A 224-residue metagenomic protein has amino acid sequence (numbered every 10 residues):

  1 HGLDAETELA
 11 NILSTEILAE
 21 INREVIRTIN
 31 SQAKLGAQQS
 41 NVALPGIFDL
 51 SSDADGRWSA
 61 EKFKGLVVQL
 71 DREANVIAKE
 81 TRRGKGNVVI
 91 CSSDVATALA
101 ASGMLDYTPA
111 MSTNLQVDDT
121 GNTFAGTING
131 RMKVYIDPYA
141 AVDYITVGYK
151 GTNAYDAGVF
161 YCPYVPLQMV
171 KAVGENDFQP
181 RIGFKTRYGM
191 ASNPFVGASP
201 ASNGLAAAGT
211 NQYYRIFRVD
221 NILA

Functional and structural regions predicted by a protein language model:
H1, A5, G65, D94-A224: Sequence/fold signature of self-assembling virion shell proteins
H1-L35, V89, F178-T186: Long, contiguous amphipathic alpha-helices that act as assembly "spine/axial" helices in icosahedral shell and virion
E8-I29, A54-N75, Y139: Surface-exposed molecular-recognition determinants
T15-A19, S40-N41, Q116-T120: Short, surface-exposed, polar/charged, turn-prone segments marking secondary-structure boundaries
L18-Q39, R72, V76-N87, V95 (+1 more regions): Intrinsically disordered or highly flexible coil/loop and linker segments, enriched in small and charged/polar residues
Q39-N114: Extended, solvent-exposed, turn-rich assembly/linker loops in the middle of proteins
